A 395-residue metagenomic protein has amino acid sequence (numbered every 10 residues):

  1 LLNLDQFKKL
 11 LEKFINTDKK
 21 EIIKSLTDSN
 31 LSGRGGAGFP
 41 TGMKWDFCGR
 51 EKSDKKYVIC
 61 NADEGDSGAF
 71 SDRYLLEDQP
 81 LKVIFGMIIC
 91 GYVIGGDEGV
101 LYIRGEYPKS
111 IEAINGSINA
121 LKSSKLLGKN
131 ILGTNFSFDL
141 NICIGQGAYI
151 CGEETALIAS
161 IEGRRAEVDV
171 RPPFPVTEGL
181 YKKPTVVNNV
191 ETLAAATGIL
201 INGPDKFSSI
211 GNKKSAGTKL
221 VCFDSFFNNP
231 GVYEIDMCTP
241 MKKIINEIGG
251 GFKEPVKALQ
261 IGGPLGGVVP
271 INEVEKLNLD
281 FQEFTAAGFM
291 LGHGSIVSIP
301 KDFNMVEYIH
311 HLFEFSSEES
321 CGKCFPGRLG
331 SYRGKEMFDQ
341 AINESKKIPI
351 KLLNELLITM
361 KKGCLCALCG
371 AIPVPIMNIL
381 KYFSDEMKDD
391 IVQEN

Functional and structural regions predicted by a protein language model:
N3-K8, C60-D72, P175-L180, L220-F227: Gly-rich Lys/Arg/Thr-decorated short loops/hinges at beta-loop-alpha junctions or inter-strand turns that position
K9-S25, D54-K56, A62, S71-L76 (+5 more regions): Ferredoxin-type iron-sulfur electron-transfer modules in oxidoreductases and energy-metabolism complexes
T27-C48, C90, G147-A159, G163-R165 (+3 more regions): Conserved phosphate/anionic-ligand binding catalytic regions in large, soluble enzymes, centered on
A37, G42-W45, A69-D72, I111-G116 (+8 more regions): Short acidic, glycine/serine/threonine-rich loops at helix termini
K44, G250-P264: Short loop-to-beta-strand transition segments
Q79-V93: Histidine-anchored nucleotide/phosphate-binding helix
G86-C90, M237-K253: Short amphipathic, charge-patterned alpha-helical segments
I111-M237, G249-G251: Hydrophobic alpha-helical positions that pack around
